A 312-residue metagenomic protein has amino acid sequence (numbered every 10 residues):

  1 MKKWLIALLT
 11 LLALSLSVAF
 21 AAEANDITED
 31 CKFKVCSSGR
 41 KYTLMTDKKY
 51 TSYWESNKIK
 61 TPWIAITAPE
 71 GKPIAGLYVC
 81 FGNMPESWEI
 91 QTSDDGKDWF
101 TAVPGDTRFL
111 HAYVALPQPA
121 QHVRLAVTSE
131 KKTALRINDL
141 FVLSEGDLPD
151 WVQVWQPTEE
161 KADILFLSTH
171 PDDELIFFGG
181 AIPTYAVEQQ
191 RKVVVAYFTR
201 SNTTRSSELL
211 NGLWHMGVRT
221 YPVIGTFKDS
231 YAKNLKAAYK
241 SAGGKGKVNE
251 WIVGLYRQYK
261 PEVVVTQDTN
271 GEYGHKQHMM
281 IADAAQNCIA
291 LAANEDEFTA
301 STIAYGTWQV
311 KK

Functional and structural regions predicted by a protein language model:
M1-W4: Positively charged n-region of N-terminal signal peptides that target proteins for export
A7-S17: Bacterial N-terminal signal peptides
L12, Y50, P171-D173: Conformational gate/switch positions in structured elements
A22-I74, C80-W88, T92-G96, G105 (+1 more regions): Disordered, acidic Ser/Thr/Pro-rich linker "stalks" and the adjacent N-terminal cap of the next globular domain
A22-M45, Y50-Y53, V154-P157, Y185 (+1 more regions): The feature marks non-catalytic terminal segments
N83-P85, V103-F298: Active-site beta-strand->loop->alpha-helix modules in alpha/beta enzyme cores, enriched in Gly/His/Asp(Glu)
D98-F100: Tryptophan-centered short beta-strand motifs
